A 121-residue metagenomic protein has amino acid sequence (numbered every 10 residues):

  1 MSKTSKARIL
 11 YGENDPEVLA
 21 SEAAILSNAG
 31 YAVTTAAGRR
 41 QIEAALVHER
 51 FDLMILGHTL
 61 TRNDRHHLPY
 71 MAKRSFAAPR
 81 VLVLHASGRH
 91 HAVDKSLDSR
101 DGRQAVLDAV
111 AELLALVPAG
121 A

Functional and structural regions predicted by a protein language model:
M1-N14, H90, G102-A121: Non-catalytic signal-transmission and effector/linker regions of two-component phosphorelay proteins
K6-P16, E22-L26, M54: Conserved acidic segment of CheY-like receiver
P16, A37-Q41, Q104: Acidic phosphotransfer microenvironment of two-component signaling modules
A29-V33: A generic structural motif
T35-L53: Acidic, metal-coordinating helix/loop segments flanking the phosphotransfer/catalytic sites of two-component signaling
V47-E49, A72-A78, S87-G88: Conserved phosphotransfer cores of two-component systems
I55-K73: Conserved phosphotransfer microenvironments
R62, H67, L82-D108: Alpha4 helix (beta4-alpha4-beta5 surface) of REC/receiver domains from two-component response regulators
